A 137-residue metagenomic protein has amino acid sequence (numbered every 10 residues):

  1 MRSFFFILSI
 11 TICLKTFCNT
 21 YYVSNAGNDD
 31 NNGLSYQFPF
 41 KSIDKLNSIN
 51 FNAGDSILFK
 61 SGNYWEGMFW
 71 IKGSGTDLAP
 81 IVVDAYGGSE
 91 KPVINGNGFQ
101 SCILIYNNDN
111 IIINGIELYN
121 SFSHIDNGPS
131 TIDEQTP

Functional and structural regions predicted by a protein language model:
M1-F4: Positively charged n-region of N-terminal signal peptides that target proteins for export
T16-C18: Boundary at the C-terminal end of the N-terminal hydrophobic targeting segment
N25-K60, Y64-W65, F69-W70, Q100: Acidic Gly/Asp/Thr-rich repetitive segments characteristic of extracellular carbohydrate-active and adhesion proteins
F59-S61, K72-Q135: Right-handed parallel beta-helix/beta-spiral solenoid domain characteristic of secreted/periplasmic
